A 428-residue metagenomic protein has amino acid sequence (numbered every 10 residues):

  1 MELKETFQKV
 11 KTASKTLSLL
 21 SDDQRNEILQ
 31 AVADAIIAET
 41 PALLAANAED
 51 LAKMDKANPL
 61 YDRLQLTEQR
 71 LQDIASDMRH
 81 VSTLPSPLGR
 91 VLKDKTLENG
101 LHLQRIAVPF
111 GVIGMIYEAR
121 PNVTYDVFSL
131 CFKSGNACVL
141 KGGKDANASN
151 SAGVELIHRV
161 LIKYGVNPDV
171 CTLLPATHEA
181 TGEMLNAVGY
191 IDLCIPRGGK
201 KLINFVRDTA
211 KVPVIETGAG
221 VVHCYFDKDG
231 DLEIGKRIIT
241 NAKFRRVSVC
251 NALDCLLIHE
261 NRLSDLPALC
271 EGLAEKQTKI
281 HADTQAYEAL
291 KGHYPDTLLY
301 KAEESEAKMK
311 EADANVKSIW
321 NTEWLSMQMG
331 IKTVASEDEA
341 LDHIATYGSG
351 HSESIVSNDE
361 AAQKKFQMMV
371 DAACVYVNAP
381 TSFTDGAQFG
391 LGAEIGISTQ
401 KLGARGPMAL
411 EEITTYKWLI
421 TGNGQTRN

Functional and structural regions predicted by a protein language model:
M1-H102: N-terminal Rossmann-like NAD(P)+-binding subdomain of aldehyde/semialdehyde dehydrogenases
A13-L19, L256-I258, S326-A335, G350-I355: Short, well-ordered beta-strand elements within core beta-sheets of diverse protein domains
A13-L20, A35-E39, D50, M54 (+13 more regions): Change "in soluble alpha/beta enzymes" to "in soluble alpha/beta proteins
D22-Q24, G165-C171, V247, A252 (+4 more regions): Flexible, glycine/charged-enriched surface loops at secondary-structure junctions
E27, E337, L341-R427: C-terminal core of ALDH-fold dehydrogenases
T40, A119, D126-S134, V160-K163 (+2 more regions): ALDH superfamily catalytic-core signature
T83, L92-E233: Rossmann-like NAD(P) dinucleotide-binding subdomain of oxidoreductase/dehydrogenase enzymes
